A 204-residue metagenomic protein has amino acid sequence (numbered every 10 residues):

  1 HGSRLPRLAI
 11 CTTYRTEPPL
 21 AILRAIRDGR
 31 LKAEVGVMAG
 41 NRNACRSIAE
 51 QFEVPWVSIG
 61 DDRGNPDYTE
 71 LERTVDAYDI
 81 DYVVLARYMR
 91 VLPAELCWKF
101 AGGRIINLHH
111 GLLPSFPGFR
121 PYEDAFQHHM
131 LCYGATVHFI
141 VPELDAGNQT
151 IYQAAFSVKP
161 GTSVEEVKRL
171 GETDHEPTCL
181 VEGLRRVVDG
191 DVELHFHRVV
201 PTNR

Functional and structural regions predicted by a protein language model:
H1-P6: A conserved regulatory-domain signal marking ACT and ACT-like small-molecule sensing domains and adjacent regulatory
A9-T13, A39: Short hydrophobic segments within beta-strands
T16-D28: Histidine-anchored nucleotide/phosphate-binding helix
D28-A33, W98-A101: Short, conserved loop/helix-junction motifs that constitute active-site signature segments in enzyme catalytic cores
A33-A44: Short internal beta-strands
R42, F52, D67-T69, Y78-N203: Donor/substrate-binding cores of folate-linked one-carbon enzymes
W56-G64: Short acidic-hydrophobic, aromatic-tinged amphipathic segments that line or gate anion-handling sites
